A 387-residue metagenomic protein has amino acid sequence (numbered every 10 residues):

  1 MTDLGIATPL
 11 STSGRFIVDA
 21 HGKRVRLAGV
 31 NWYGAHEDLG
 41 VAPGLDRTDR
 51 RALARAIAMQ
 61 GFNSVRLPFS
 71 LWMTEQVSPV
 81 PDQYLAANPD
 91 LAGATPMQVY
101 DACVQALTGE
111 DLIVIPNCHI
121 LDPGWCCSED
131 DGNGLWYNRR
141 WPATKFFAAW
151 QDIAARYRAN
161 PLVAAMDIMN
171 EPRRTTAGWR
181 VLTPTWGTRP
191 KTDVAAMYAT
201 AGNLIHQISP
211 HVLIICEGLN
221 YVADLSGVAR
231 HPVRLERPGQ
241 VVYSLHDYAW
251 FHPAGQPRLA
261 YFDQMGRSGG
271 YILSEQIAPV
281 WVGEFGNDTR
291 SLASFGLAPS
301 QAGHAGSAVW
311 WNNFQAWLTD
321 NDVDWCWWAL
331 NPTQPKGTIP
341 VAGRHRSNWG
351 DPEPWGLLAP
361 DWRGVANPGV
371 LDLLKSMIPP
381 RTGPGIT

Functional and structural regions predicted by a protein language model:
L4-R230, G239, H345, W349-E353 (+2 more regions): Active-site mouth of glycoside hydrolases
N31-G34, V242-S244, A249, G255-Y261 (+3 more regions): Glycan-binding loop/region signatures in secreted carbohydrate-active enzymes
E37-G40, E75-Q76, H252-A254, S291 (+1 more regions): A short acidic, helix-capping loop that chelates divalent metal ions and anchors anionic groups
T48-W72, R267-Q276, V280, W317 (+1 more regions): Catalytic domains of carbohydrate-active enzymes, especially glycoside hydrolases
Q83, T176-K191, A254-R258, L292-S307: Short, flexible/disordered intra-domain loops and linkers
M97-V99, Y261-M265, A305-W311: Charged helix-capping and loop-helix junction motifs
G187-F295, N312-T319, V323: Glycoside hydrolase catalytic-domain groove-lining segments
G296-T387: Aromatic-rich peripheral "rim/lid" segments of glycoside hydrolase catalytic domains that contact and position glycan
